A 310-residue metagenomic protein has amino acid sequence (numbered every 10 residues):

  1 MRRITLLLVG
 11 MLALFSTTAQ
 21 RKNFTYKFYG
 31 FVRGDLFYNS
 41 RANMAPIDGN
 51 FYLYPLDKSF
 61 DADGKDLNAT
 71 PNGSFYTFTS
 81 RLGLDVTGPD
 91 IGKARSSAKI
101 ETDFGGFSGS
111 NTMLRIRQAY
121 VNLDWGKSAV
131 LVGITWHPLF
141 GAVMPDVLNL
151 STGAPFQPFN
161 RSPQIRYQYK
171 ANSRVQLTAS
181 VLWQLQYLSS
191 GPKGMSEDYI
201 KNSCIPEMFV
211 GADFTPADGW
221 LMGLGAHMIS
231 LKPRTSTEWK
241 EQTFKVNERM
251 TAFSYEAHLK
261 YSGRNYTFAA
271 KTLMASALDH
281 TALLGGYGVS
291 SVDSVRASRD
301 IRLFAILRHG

Functional and structural regions predicted by a protein language model:
M1-R21: Bacterial Sec-dependent N-terminal signal peptides
I4, S128-L131, S254: Short helix C-cap/helix-to-loop transition motifs enriched in small/turn-promoting residues
R21-D48, S59-Y187, C204-I205, F209 (+4 more regions): Outer membrane beta-barrel
K22, N72-S74, G109-M113, G153-F159 (+4 more regions): Replace "Gram-negative outer membrane beta-barrel proteins" with "bacterial and organellar outer membrane beta-barrel
A42-I47, G109-I116, A142-L150, L188-D198 (+3 more regions): Outer-membrane beta-barrel translocator domains and adjoining extracellular loop/strand segments of Gram-negative
Y199, F209-G211, G223: Extracellular/periplasmic Venus flytrap/periplasmic-binding protein
T215-G310: Detector for outer-membrane/organellar transmembrane beta-barrel domains, recognizing the amphipathic beta-strand
